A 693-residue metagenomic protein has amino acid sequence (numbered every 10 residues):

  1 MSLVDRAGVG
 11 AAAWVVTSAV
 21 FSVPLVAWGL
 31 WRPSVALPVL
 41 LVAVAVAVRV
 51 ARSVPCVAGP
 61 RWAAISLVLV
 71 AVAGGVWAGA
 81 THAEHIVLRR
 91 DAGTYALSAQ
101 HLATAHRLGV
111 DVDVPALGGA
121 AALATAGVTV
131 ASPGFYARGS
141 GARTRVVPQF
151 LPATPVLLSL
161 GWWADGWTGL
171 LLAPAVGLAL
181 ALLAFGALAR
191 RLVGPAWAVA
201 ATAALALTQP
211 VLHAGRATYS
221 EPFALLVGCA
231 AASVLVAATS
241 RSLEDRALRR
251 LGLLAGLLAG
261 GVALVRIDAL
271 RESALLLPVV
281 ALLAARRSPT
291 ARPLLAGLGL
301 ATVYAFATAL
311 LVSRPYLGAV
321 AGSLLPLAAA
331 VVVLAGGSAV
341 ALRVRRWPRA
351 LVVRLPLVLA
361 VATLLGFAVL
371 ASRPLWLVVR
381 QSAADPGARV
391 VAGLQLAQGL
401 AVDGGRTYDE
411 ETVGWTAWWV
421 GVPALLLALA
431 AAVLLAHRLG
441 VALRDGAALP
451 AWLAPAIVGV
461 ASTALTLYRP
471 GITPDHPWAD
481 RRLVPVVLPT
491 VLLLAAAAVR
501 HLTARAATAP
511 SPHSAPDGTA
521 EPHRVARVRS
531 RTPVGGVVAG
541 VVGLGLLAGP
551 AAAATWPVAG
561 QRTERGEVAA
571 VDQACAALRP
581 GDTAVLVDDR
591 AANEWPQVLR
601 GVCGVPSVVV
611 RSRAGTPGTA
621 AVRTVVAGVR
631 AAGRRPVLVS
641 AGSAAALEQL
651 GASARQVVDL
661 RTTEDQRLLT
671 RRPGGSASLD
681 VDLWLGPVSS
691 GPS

Functional and structural regions predicted by a protein language model:
M1-A63, L248, R286-V433, H437 (+7 more regions): Membrane-embedded, hydrophobic transmembrane alpha-helices
V26, L188, A201-A203, R250-I267 (+2 more regions): Membrane-interface alpha helices of multi-pass inner-membrane proteins
A45-S53, G169-L192, A230: Transmembrane-helix motifs of polytopic, lipid-linked glycan transferases
V70-A78, A269, T308, Y468-R469 (+1 more regions): Transmembrane alpha-helical segments
Y95-A96, A214, E221, W415-A430 (+1 more regions): Hydrophobic/aromatic-rich transmembrane helices and adjacent perimembrane loops
Q100-T154, L158-W162, D409-E410: Interfacial juxtamembrane loops and adjacent helix segments that form the catalytic/substrate-binding surfaces
F185-L207, L226, E244-G252, I457-V460 (+2 more regions): Transmembrane-helix signature of polytopic, membrane-embedded enzymes that assemble or transfer cell-envelope glycans
P210-F223, D268: Short acidic/glycine- and proline-prone juxtamembrane loop motifs at membrane-interface regions of multi-pass membrane
